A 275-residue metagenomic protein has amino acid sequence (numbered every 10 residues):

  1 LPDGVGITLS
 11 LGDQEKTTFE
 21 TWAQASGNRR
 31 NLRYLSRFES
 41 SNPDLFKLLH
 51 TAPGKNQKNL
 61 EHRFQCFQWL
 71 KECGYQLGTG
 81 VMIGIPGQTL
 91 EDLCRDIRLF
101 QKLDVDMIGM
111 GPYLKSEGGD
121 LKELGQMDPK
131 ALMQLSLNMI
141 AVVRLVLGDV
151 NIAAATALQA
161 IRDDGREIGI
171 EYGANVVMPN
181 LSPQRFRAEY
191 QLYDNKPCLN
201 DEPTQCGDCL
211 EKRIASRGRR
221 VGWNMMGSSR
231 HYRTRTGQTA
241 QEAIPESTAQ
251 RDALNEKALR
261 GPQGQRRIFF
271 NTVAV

Functional and structural regions predicted by a protein language model:
L1-C66, Q76-I83, D106-G109: Core AdoMet radical
L1-P2, A23, F67-E72, I140-L147 (+1 more regions): Surface-exposed amphipathic alpha-helices with a cationic face
I7-Q14, G54, C66-E91, M110-G118 (+2 more regions): Conserved strand-turn element in the central/C-terminal portion of the radical SAM core barrel that lines
E15-A25, P86-F100, A160-E171: Catalytic cores of alpha/beta
A25-N28, A52-G54, D96-I97, Q126-D128 (+1 more regions): Short, hinge-like loop/turn segments at secondary-structure boundaries
L60-R63, L93, S136: Aromatic/hydrophobic pocket-lining residues that form the small-molecule binding cavity in soluble enzyme cores
Q65, R98, N138: Active-site phosphate/pyrophosphate-handling residues
Q101-V275: Auxiliary Fe-S-binding modules of radical SAM enzymes
